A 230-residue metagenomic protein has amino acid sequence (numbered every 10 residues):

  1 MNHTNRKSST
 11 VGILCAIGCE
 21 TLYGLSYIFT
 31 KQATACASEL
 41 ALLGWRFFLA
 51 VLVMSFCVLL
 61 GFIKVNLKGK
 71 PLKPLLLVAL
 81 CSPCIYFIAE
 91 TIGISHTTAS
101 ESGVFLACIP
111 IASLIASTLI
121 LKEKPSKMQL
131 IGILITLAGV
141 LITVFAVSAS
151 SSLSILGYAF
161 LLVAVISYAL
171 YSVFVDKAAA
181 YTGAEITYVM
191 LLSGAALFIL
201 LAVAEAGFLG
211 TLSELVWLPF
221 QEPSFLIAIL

Functional and structural regions predicted by a protein language model:
M1-G44, S151-K177, F198-L200, I229: Glycine-/small-residue-enriched transmembrane alpha-helix faces in small-molecule transporters and effluxers
G12, C36-I85, A112-S113, S167-Y171 (+1 more regions): Transmembrane alpha-helices of multi-pass small-molecule transport proteins
L22, S26-Y27, S55-L106, I142 (+1 more regions): Specific transmembrane alpha-helical segments of multi-pass solute transporters/efflux pumps, especially DMT/EamA
L22-A37, L49, F87-T97, F105 (+2 more regions): Juxtamembrane C-cap of transmembrane helices in multi-pass membrane transport proteins
I28-A37, I94-S95, V144-S154, A206-A228: Membrane-interface helix termini and inter-helical loops of multi-pass transporters
A41-L52, S82, E90-K124, Q129-L130 (+1 more regions): Specific alpha-helical transmembrane segments that line the substrate/conduction pathway and gating interfaces
M54, P125-V147, G157-Y158, V165 (+1 more regions): Hydrophobic transmembrane alpha-helices of multi-pass small-molecule transport proteins
K70-V78, P125-L137, G157-Y158, Y181-L191: Cytoplasmic-side transmembrane-helix entry/capping segments in multi-pass membrane proteins
